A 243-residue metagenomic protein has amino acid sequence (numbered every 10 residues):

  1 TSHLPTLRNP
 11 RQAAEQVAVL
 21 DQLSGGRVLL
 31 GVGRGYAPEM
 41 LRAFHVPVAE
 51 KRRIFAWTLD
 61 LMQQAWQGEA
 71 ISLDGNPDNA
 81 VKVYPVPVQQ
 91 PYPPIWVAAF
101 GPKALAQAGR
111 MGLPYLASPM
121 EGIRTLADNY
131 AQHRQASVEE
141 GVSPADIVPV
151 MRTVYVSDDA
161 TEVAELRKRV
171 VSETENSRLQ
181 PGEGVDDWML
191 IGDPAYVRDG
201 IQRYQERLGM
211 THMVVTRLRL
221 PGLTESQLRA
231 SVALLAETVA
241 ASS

Functional and structural regions predicted by a protein language model:
T1-S243: N-terminal glycine-rich cofactor-binding segment that shapes the pocket for flavin-like pterin cofactors
